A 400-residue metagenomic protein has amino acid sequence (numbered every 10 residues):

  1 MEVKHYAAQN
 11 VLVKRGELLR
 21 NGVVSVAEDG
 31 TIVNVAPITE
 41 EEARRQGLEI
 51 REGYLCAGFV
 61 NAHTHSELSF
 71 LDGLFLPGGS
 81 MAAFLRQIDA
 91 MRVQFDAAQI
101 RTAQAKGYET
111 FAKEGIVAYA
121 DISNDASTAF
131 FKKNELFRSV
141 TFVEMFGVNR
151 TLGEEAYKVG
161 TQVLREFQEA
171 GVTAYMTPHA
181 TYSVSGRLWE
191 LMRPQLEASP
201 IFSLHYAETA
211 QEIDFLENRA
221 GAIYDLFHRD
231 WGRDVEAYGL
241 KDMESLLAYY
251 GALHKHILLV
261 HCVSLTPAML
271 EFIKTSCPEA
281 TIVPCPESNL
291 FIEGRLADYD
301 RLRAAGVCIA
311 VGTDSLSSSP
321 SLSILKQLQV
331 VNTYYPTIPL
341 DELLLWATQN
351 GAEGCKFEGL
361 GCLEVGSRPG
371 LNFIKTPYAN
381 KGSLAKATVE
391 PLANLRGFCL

Functional and structural regions predicted by a protein language model:
M1-E42: N-terminal metal-binding scaffold of metallo-dependent hydrolase/deaminase domains
E2-Y6, E28, T39-A83, A105 (+1 more regions): Replace "His-x-His-based motif
Y54-L55, D72-L136, A156-E169: Alpha-helical scaffold segments that flank or form the walls of functional sites
F70-T102, V140-F146, A210-H256, C277 (+1 more regions): Active-site gating loops and adjacent loop-to-helix segments of metal-dependent hydrolytic enzymes
E135-S139, Q195-I201, A252-H256, F272-V283 (+1 more regions): Glycine-enriched alpha-helix->loop->beta-strand junction motifs that scaffold or abut catalytic
T177-M192, H261-S264, L290-E293: Active-site glycine- and acidic-residue-rich loops that bind and position anionic ligands or nucleotide-like cofactors
D230, G251-A252, P286, R295-T376: His/Asp/Glu-enriched, well-ordered alpha-helical/loop segment that forms or immediately abuts the divalent-metal
A347-Q349, R368-L400: C-terminal cap of metal-dependent C-N hydrolases
